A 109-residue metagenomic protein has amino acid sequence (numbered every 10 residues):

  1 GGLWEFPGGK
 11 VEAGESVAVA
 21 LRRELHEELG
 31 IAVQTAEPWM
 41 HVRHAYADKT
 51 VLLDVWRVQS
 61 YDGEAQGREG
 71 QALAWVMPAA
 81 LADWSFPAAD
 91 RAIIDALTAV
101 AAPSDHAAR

Functional and structural regions predicted by a protein language model:
G1-E28, M40: Conserved Nudix-box catalytic region and its N-terminal flanking loop in Nudix hydrolases and closely related
V11-E12, H44-A45, A80-A82: Short histidine/acidic/glycine/proline-rich micro-motifs that form metal- and phosphate-coordinating active-site loops
A18, K49, P87-D90: A structural signal for well-ordered alpha-helical scaffolds and beta->alpha junctions
A32-V33, H41-A65, A72-A74: Active-site-adjacent beta-strand/loop module that shapes the phosphate/pyrophosphate-binding cleft
V55-R57, A65-L97: NUDIX/MutT-family hydrolases
T98-R109: Generic C-terminal helix-cap and adjacent flexible tail
